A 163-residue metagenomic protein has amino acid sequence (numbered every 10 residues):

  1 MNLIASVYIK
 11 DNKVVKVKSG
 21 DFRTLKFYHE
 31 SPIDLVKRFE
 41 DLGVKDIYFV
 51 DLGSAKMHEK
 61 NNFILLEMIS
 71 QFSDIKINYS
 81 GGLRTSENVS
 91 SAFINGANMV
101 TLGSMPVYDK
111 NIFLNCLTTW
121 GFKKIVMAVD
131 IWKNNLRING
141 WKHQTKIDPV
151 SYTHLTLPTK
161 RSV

Functional and structural regions predicted by a protein language model:
L3-V7, Y48, I77-Y79, V100-L102 (+1 more regions): Hydrophobic faces of well-ordered beta-strands that scaffold small-molecule active sites in alpha/beta enzyme cores
V15-S31, N134-D148: Active-site mouth loops of central-metabolism enzymes
D46-N61: Glycine-rich, proline-tolerant flexible connector loops at the mouths of alpha/beta enzymes
E59-N78, T119-A128: Alpha-helix-loop-beta-strand connector modules within alpha/beta enzyme cores
R84-N95: Catalytic cores of alpha/beta
N95-I112: Glycine-rich phosphate-binding active-site loops on the catalytic face of alpha/beta enzymes
T153-T159: Conserved small/polar residues in nucleotide/adenosyl-binding loops
